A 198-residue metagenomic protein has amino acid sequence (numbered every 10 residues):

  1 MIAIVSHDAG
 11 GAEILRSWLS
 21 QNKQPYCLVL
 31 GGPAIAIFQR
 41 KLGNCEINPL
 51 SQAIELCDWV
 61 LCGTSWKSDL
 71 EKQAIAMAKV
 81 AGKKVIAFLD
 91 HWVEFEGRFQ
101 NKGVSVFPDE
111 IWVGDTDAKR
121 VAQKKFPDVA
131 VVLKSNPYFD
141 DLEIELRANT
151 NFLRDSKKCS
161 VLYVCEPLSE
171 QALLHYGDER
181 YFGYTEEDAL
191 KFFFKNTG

Functional and structural regions predicted by a protein language model:
I2, S65, D109, Y176-R180 (+1 more regions): A general structural-boundary detector
A3-E145, V164-S169: Active-site and donor-binding regions of nucleotide-sugar-utilizing enzymes
G11-K23, I144-G198: Conserved catalytic-core segment of nucleotide-activated headgroup transferases in glycan assembly
